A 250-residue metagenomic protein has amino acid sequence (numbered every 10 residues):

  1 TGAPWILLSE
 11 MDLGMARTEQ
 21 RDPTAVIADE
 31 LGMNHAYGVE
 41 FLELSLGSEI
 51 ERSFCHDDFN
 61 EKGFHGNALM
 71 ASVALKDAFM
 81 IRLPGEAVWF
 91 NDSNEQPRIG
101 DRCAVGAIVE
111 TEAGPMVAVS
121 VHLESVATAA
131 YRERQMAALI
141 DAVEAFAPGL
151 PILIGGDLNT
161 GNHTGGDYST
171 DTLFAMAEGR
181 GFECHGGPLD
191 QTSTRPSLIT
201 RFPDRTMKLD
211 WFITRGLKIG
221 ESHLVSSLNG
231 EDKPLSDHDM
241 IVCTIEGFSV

Functional and structural regions predicted by a protein language model:
T1, E19, K62, P97-D101 (+4 more regions): Soluble or luminal CAZymes and related metallo-dependent hydrolases
T1-Q20, M70, A107-V109, P115-V121 (+4 more regions): Active-site beta-strand/loop signature of hydrolases that rely on acidic residues for catalysis
G2, G32, S72-A74, A147 (+1 more regions): Residue-level detector of structured alpha->beta connecting loops
M11-A113: Structured beta-strand-rich core segments of catalytic domains in phosphoester-bond hydrolases
P23, I27, Y37, R132-Q135 (+3 more regions): Stable alpha-helical elements in mature extracytoplasmic
M80, A129-A130, V143-L153, T160-V250: Metal-dependent phosphoester-hydrolase catalytic domains
